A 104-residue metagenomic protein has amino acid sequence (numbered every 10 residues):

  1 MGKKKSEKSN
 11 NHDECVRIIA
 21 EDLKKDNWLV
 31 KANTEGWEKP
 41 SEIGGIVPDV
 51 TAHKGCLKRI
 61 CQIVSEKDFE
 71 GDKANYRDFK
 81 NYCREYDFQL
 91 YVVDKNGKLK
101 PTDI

Functional and structural regions predicted by a protein language model:
G2-K8, I18, W28-K58, K100: Active-site metal-binding core of divalent-cation-utilizing nuclease and nuclease-like domains
K3-N10, R77, E85-I104: Domain-level recognition of nuclease-like catalytic cores that cleave nucleotide substrates
E14-A20: Negatively charged, low-complexity tracts enriched in Asp/Glu with abundant Ser/Thr
V16, I46, D72-N75: Amphipathic coiled-coil/heptad-repeat helices and related helical stalk/stem segments that mediate oligomerization
T34-G36, Q62-K67, V93-N96: Structural motif
T51-K73: Short beta-strand-loop-alpha-helix junction that forms the active-site gateway of nucleic-acid-processing nucleases
E66-Y86: Mg2+/Mn2+-dependent nuclease catalytic core
